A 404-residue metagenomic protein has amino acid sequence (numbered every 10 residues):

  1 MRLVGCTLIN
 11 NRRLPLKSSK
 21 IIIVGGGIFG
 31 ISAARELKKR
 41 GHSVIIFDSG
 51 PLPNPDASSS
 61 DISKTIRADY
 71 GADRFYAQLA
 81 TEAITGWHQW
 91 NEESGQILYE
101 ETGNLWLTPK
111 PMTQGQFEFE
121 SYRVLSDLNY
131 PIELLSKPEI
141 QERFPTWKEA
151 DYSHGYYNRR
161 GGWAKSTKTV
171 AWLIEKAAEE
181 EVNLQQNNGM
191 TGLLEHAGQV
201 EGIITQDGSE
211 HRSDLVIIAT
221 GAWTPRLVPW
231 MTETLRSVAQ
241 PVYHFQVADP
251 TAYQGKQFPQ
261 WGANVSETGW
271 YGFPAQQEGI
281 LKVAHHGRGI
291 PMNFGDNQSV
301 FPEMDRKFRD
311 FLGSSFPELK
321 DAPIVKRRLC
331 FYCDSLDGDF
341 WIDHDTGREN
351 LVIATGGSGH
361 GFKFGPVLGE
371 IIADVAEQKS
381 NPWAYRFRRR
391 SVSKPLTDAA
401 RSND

Functional and structural regions predicted by a protein language model:
K17-S19, Q206-L215: Core beta-strand elements of the Rossmann-like FAD/NAD(P) dinucleotide-binding domain in flavoenzyme oxidoreductases
K20-I46: N-terminal Rossmann-like FAD-binding beta1-loop-alpha1 element of flavoenzymes
F29, R35-K39, G95-E101, E210-L215 (+1 more regions): Active-site substrate-recognition segment that forms the wall of the catalytic cavity or substrate channel
K39-S59: Glycine-rich FAD pyrophosphate-binding loop
S63-R143: Dinucleotide-binding Rossmann-like beta1-alpha1 core, especially the glycine-rich loop that anchors the ADP
Q78, P111-Q116, Y157-E175, S299-M304: Short beta-strand to alpha-helix junction loop
Y157-D207, H211: Helical element adjacent to the flavin cofactor pocket in flavoenzyme catalytic cores
S314-D404: C-terminal catalytic lobe of FAD-dependent flavoproteins
